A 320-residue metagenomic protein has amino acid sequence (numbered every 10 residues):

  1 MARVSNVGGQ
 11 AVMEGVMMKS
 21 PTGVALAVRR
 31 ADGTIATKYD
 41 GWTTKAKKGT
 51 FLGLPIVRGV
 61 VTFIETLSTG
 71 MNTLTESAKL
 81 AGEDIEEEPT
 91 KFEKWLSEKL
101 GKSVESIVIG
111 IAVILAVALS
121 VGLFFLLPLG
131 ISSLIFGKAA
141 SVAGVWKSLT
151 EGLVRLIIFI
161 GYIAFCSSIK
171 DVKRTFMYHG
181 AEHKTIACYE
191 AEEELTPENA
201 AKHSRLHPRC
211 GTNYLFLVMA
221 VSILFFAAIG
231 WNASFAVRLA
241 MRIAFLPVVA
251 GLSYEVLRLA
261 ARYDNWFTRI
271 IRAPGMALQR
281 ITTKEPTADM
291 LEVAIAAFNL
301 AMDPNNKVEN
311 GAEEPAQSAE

Functional and structural regions predicted by a protein language model:
M1-A2, N6, A11-V12, A46-G53 (+2 more regions): Cytosolic juxtamembrane amphipathic/interface segments immediately preceding and feeding into a transmembrane helix
M1-G82, P89: Divalent-cation
A2-G8, V12, V16-M18, K138 (+3 more regions): Polar-ligand-bearing catalytic/cofactor-coordination segments of membrane-embedded or membrane-tethered inner-membrane
W42-T43, T50, V60-F63, L67-P89 (+8 more regions): Multi-pass alpha-helical transmembrane bundle typical of ion/small-solute transporters and intramembrane aspartyl
F51-E76, E151-F176, L246-R262: Hydrophobic alpha-helical membrane-embedded segments
E76, A116-A140, V218-M241, L246 (+2 more regions): Juxtamembrane "helix exit" motif at the C-terminal ends of alpha-helical transmembrane segments in multi-pass membrane
F92-S103, G130-L149, I229-A240, L259-R269 (+1 more regions): Membrane interface segments of multi-pass transport proteins and intramembrane proteases
S103-G122, H203-A227: Transmembrane alpha-helical segments and their cytosolic interface motifs in multi-pass membrane proteins
